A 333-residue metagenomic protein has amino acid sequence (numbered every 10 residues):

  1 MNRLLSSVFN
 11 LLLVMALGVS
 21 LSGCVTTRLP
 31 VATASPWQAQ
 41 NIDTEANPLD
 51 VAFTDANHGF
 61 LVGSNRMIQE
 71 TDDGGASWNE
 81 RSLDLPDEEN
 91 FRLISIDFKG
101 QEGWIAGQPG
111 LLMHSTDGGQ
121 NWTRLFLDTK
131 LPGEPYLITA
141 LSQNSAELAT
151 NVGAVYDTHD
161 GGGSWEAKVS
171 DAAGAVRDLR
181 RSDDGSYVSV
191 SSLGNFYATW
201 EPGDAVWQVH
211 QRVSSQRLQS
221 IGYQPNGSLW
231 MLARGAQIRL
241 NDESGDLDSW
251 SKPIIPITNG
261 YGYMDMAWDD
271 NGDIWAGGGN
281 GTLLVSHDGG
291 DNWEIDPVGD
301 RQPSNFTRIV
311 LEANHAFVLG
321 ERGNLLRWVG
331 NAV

Functional and structural regions predicted by a protein language model:
N2-L12: Bacterial N-terminal signal peptides that target proteins for export
N10-S20: Bacterial N-terminal signal peptides
C24-V333: Residue-level hotspots at or immediately adjacent to binding/recognition sites across diverse folds
